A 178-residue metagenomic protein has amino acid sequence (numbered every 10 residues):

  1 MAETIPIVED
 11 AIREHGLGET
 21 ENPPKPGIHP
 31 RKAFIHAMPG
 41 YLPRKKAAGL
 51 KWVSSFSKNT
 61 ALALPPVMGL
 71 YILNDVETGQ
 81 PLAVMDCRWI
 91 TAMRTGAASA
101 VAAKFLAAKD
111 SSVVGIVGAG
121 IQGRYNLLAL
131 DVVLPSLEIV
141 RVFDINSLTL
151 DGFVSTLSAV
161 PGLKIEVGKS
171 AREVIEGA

Functional and structural regions predicted by a protein language model:
M1-A92, A98-A100, A107-D110: N-terminal ligand-binding/catalytic initiation module
L106-V113, S136, G177: Short helix-loop-beta connector
A119-G120: Glycine-rich Rossmann-fold phosphate-binding loop(s) that bind the pyrophosphate of adenine dinucleotide cofactors
G123-R124: N-terminal Rossmann-fold NAD(P) dinucleotide-binding loop
L130: Aromatic pocket-lining residues of Rossmann-like dinucleotide-binding sites
V133-V160: NAD(P)-binding Rossmann-fold cofactor-contacting core
P161-A178: Short acidic low-complexity segments
